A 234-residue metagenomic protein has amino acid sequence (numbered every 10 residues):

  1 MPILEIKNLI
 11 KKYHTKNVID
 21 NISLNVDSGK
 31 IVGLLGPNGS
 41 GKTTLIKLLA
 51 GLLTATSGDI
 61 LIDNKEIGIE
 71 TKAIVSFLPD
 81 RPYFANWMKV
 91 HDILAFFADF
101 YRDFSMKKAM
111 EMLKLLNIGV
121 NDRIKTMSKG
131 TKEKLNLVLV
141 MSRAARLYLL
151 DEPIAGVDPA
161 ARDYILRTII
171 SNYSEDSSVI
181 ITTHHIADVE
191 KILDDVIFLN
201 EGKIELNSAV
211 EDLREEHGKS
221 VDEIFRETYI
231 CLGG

Functional and structural regions predicted by a protein language model:
L35-P37: The feature captures the beta-strand-to-loop junction immediately N-terminal to the Walker
A50: Helix-to-loop junction immediately C-terminal to a conserved catalytic motif
S57-T71: Conserved ABC transporter NBD signature motif
R81-L135: ABC-family P-loop ATPase nucleotide-binding domains
Y148-E152: Catalytic Walker B motif of ABC-type/P-loop ATPase nucleotide-binding domains
V189-K191: A short, surface-exposed alpha-helical micro-motif characterized by mixed small hydrophobic and charged/polar residues
